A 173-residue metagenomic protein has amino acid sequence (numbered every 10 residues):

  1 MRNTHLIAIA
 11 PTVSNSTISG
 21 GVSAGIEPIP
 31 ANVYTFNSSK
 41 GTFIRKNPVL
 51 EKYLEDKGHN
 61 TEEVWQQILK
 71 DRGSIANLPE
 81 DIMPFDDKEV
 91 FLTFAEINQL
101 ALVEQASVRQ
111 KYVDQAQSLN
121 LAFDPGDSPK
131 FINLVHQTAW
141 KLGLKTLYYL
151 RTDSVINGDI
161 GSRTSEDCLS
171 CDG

Functional and structural regions predicted by a protein language model:
R2, I7-D159, T164-G173: Catalytic alpha/beta core of large soluble enzyme barrels
